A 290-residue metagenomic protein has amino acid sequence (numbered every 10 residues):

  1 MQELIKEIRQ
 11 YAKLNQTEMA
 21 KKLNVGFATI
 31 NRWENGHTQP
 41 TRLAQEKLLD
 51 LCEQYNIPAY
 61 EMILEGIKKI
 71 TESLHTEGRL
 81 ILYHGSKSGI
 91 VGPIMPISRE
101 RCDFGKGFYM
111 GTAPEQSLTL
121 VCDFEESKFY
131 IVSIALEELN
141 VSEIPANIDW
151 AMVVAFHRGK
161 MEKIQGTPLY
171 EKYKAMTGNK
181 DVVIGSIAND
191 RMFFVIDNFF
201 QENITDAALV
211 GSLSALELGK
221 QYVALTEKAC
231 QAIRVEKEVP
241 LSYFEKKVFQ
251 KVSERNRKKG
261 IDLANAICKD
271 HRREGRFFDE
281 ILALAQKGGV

Functional and structural regions predicted by a protein language model:
M1-L4, A44: N-terminal positioning helix adjacent to the helix-turn-helix/winged-helix DNA-binding module
E3-K22: Short basic helix-loop element that most often maps to the first helix and adjoining turn of HTH DNA-binding modules
N24, T41-E61: DNA major-groove recognition helix of helix-turn-helix/homeodomain DNA-binding modules
N24-P40: Recognition helix of helix-turn-helix/homeodomain-like DNA-binding domains that insert into the DNA major groove
Y60-E77: Short, charged recognition helix plus adjacent turn of helix-turn-helix-like nucleic-acid-binding domains
G66, E72, P96-K106, T112-A175: ADP-ribosyltransferase catalytic core
L80-R101: Short aromatic-glycine-(Arg/Gly/Cys) micro-motifs in beta-strand/loop hairpins
E137-V290: Active-site and NAD+-binding cores of ADP-ribose-processing enzymes
